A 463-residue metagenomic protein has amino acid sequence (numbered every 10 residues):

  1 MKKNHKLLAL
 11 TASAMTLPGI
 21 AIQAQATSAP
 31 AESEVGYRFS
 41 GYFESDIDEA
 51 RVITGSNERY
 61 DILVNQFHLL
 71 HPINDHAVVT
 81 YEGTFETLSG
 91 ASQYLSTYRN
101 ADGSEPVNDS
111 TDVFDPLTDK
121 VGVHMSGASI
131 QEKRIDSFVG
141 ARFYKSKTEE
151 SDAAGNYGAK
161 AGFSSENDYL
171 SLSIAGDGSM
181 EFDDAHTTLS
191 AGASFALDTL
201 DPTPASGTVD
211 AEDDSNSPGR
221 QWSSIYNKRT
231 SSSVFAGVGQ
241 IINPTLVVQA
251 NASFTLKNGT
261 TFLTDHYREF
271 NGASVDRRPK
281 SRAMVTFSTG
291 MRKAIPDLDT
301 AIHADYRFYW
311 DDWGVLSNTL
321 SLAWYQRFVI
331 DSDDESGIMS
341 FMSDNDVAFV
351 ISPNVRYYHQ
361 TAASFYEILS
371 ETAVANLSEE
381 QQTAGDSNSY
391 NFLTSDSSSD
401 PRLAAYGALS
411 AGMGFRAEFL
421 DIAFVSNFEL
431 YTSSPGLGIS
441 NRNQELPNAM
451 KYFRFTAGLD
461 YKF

Functional and structural regions predicted by a protein language model:
A24-L70, P447, R454: Short glycine/proline- and aromatic-enriched beta-strand/turn motifs that initiate or cap beta-hairpins
F39-S45, F85-S89, K145, A161-N167 (+11 more regions): Transmembrane beta-strands of outer-membrane beta-barrel pores
I47-T54, Q93-Y98, S164, Y169-D177 (+7 more regions): Outer-membrane beta-barrel translocator domains and adjoining extracellular loop/strand segments of Gram-negative
D48, T84-S137, T188-V247, A252-N258 (+1 more regions): Outer-membrane beta-barrel translocator/channel fold
E58-R59, I130-I135, F163-I174, S281 (+3 more regions): Solvent-exposed loop/turn segments connecting transmembrane beta-strands in outer-membrane beta-barrel proteins
F67-H71, V139-F143, G176-M180, A236-Q240 (+7 more regions): Residues on the lipid-exposed face of transmembrane beta-strands in outer-membrane beta-barrel proteins
A77-V79, K147-Y157, D184-L189, T245-V248 (+5 more regions): Repeated loop/turn-to-beta-strand initiation elements of outer-membrane beta-barrel proteins
A449-F463: Outer-membrane beta-barrel "beta-signal"
